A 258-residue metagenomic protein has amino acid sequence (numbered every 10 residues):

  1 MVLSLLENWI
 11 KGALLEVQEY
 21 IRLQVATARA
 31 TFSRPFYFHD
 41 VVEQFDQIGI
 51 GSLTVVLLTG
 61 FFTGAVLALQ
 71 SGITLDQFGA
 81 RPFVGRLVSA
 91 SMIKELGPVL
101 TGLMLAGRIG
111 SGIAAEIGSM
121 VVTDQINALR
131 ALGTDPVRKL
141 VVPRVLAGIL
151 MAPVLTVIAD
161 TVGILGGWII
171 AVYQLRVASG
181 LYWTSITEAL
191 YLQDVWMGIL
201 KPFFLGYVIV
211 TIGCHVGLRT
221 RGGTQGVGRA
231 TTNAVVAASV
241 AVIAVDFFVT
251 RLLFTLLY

Functional and structural regions predicted by a protein language model:
M1-H39, V216-R221: Short, membrane-interfacial amphipathic segments enriched in basic
F32-L58, V236-S239: Membrane-interface helix starts
Q47-L100, M104: Active-site cofactor/substrate anionic-group-binding motifs, chiefly glycine- and Lys/Arg-rich phosphate-binding loops
L57-A65, I149, P153, V157 (+7 more regions): Generic alpha-helical transmembrane segments of integral inner-membrane proteins, especially permease/transport modules
Q70-I93, T161-F203, Y207, T211-N233 (+1 more regions): Membrane-interfacial helix-loop-helix connectors in multipass membrane proteins
V84-N127, L155, I212: Hydrophobic alpha-helical transmembrane segments of multi-pass membrane transport proteins
I117-V142, T224-V227: Short cytoplasmic-facing helical segments at TM-TM junctions of multi-pass membrane proteins
D135-T156, A230, A234: Start (N-cap) of specific transmembrane helices in multi-pass transporter permeases
